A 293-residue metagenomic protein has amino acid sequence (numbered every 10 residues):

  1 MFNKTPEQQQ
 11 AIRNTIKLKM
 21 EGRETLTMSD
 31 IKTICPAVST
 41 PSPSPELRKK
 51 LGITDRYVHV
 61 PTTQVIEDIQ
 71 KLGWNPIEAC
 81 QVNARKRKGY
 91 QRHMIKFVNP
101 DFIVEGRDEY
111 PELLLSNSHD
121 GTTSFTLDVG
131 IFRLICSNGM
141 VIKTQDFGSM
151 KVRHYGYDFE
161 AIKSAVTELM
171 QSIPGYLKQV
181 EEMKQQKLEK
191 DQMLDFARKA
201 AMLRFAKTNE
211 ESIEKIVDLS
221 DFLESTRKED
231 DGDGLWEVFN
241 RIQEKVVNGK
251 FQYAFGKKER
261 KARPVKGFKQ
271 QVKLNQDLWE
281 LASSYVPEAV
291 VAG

Functional and structural regions predicted by a protein language model:
M1-Q91, D195, A201, A292: N-terminal low-complexity, intrinsically disordered segments
M1-R23, D101-G293: Intrinsically disordered, low-complexity regions enriched in serine/threonine
A79, I95-F97, L115: Generic structural hydrophobic/aromatic packing signal, biased to beta-strands
K86-F102: Charged, often glycine-rich, active-site loop that binds/positions anionic groups
